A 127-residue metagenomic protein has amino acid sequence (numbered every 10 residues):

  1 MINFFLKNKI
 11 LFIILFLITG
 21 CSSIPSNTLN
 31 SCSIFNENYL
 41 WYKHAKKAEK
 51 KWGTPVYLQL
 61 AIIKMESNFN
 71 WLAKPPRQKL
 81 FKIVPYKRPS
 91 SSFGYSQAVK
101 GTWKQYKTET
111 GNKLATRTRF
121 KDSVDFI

Functional and structural regions predicted by a protein language model:
M1-N3: N-terminal hydrophobic targeting signals that begin at the initiator methionine
L6-I14: Sec-dependent signal peptide recognition, specifically the positively charged N-region followed immediately by
I14-F16, A73: Enrichment for repetitive, rod-forming helical segments
T19-G20: C-terminal motif of bacterial Sec signal peptides marking the signal peptidase cleavage site
S23-I127: Catalytic glycan-binding domains that act on GlcNAc-containing polysaccharides
